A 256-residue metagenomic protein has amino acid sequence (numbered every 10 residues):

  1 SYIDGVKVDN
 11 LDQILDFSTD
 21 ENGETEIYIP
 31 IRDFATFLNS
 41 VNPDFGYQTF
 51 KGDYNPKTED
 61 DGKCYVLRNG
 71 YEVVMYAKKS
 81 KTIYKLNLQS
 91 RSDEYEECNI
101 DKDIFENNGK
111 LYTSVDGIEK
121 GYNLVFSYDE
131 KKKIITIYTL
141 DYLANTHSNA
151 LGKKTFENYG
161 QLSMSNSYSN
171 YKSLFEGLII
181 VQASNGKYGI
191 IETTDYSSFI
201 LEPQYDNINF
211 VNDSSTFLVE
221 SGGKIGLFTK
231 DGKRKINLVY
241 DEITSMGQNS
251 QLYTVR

Functional and structural regions predicted by a protein language model:
S1-S163, Y171: Primary recognition of N-terminal secretory signal peptides and signal-anchoring hydrophobic helices
Y142-R256: Residue-level detector of conserved, function-critical positions
